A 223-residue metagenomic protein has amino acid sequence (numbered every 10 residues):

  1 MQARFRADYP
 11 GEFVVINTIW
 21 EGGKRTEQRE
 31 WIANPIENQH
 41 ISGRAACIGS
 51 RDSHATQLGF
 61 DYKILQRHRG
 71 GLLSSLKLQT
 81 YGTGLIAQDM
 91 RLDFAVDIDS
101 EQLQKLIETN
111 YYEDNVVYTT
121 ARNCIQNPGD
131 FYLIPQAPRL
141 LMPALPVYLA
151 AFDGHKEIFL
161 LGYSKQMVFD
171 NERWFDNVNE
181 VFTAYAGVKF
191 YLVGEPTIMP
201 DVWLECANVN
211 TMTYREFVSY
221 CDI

Functional and structural regions predicted by a protein language model:
M1-I223: Metal-ion/cofactor- or nucleotide/acyl-coenzyme-handling active-site neighborhoods
